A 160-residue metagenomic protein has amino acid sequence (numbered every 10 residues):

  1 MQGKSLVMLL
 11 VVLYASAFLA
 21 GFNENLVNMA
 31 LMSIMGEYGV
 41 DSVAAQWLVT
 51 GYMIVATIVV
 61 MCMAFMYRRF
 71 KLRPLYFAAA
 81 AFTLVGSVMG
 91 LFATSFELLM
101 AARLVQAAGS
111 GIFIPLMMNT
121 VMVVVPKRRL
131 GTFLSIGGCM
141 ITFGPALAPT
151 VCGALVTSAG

Functional and structural regions predicted by a protein language model:
M1-G160: Transmembrane-helix bundle of Major Facilitator Superfamily
